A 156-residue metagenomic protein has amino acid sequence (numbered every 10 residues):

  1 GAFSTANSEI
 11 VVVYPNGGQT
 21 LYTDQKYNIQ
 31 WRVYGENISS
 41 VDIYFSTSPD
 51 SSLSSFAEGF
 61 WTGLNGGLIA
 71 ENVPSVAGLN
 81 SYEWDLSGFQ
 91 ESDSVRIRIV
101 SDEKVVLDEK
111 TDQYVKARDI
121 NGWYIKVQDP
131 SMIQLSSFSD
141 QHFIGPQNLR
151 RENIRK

Functional and structural regions predicted by a protein language model:
G1-L149: Extended, solvent-exposed regions of the mature portions of secreted/cell-surface glycoproteins
E152-N153: Short, intrinsically disordered C-terminal tails of secreted or membrane-associated proteins
